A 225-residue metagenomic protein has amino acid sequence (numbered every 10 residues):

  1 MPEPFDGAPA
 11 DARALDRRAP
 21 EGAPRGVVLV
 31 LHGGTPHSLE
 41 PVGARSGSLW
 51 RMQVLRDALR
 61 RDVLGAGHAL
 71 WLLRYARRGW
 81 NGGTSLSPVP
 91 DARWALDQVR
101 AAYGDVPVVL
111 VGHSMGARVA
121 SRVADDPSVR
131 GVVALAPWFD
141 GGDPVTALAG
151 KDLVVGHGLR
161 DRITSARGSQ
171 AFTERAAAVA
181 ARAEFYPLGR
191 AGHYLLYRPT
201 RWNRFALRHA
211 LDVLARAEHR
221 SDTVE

Functional and structural regions predicted by a protein language model:
P2-G65: Short, surface-exposed "cap/lid" segments of acyl-processing enzymes
P4, Q170, V179-E225: C-terminal catalytic histidine-bearing segment of alpha/beta-hydrolase fold enzymes
G82-A102: Alpha/beta-hydrolase active-site loop
L110-G112, L135, G156: Short beta-strand immediately N-terminal to the catalytic nucleophile in serine-hydrolase-like folds
V111-G116, A120: Gly/Ala-rich beta-loop-alpha elbow adjacent to hydrolase catalytic centers
S128-F139: A conserved short beta-strand
L148-A149, V154-D161: Short beta-strand/loop motif that positions the catalytic acidic residue of the alpha/beta-hydrolase fold
S165-R175: Short alpha-helix in the alpha/beta-hydrolase fold that links the catalytic acid
